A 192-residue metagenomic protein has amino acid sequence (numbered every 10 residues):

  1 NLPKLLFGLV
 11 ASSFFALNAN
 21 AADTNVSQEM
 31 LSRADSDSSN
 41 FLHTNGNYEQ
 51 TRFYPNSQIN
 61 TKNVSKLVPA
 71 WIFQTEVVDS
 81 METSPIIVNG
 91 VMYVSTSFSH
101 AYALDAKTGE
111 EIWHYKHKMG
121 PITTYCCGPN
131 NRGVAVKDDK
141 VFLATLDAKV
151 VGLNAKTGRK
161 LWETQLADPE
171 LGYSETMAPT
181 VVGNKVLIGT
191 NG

Functional and structural regions predicted by a protein language model:
N1-F7: Bacterial N-terminal signal peptides that target proteins for export
A22-T75, E110-T123, R159-D168: Aromatic (tryptophan-biased) beta-strands that constitute blades/sheets of beta-rich domains
S38-S39, N89-V91, D138-D139, G183-N184: Short coil/turn segments that connect the beta-strands within blades of beta-propeller domains
F73-S84, H114-D138, E163-A178: Extracytoplasmic beta-rich repeat domains
V91-S95, V141-L143, L187: Conserved beta-propeller blade signature
A106-T108, N154-T157: Short loop/turn segments that connect beta-strands within beta-propeller blades
